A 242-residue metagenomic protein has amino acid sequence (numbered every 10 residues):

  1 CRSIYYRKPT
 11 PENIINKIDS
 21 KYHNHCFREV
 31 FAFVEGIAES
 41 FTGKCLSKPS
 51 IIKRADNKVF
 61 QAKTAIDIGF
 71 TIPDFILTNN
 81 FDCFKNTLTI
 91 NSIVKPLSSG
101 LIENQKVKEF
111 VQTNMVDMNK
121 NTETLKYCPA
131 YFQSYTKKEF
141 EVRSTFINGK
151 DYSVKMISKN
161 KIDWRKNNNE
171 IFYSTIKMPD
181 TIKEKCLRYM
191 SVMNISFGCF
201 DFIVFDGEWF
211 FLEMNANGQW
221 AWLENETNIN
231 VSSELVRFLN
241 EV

Functional and structural regions predicted by a protein language model:
C1-T71: Conserved N-proximal alpha/beta basic substrate-recognition cap immediately N-terminal to, or forming the N-lobe
R54-Q105: Loop-centered beta-sheet repeat module
L88-D180: Phosphate-binding site of ATP-dependent enzymes
S92, Y152, G198, F210-L212: Protein kinase-like catalytic core scaffold
I176-K177, T181, S191-I195, V204-V242: C-terminal active-site "lid" helix and adjoining low-complexity regulatory extension at the edge of ATP-using catalytic
C186-M190: A conserved acidic, glycine/proline-rich C-terminal tail/linker
F200-F202: Hydrophobic residue at the +6 position relative to the catalytic HRD Asp in the kinase catalytic loop
